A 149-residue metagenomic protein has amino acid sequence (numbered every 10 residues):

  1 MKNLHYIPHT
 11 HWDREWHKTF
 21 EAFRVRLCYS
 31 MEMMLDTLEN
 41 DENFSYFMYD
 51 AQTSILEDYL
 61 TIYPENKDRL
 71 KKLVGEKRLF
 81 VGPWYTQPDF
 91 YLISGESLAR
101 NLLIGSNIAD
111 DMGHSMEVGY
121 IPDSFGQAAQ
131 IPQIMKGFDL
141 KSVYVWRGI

Functional and structural regions predicted by a protein language model:
M1-I149: Carbohydrate-active enzymes and regulators
